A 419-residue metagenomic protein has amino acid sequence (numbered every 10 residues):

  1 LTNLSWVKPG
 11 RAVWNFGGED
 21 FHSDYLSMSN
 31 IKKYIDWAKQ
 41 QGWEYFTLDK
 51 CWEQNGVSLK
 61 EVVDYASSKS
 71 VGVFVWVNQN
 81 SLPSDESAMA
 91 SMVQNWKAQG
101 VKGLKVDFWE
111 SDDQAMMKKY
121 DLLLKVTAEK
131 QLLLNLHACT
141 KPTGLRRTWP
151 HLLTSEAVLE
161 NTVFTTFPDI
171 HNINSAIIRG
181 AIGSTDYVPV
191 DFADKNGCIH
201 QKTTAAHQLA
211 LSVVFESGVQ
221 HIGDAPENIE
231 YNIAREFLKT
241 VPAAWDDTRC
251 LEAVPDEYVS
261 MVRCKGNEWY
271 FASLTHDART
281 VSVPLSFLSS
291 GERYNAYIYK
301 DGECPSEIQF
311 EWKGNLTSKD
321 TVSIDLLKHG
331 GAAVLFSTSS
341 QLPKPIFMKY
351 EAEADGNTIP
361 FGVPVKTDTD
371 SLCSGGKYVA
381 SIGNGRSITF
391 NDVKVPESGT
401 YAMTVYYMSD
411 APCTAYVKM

Functional and structural regions predicted by a protein language model:
L1-S68, G330-V334: Conserved structural scaffold segments of CAZyme catalytic domains across common CAZy folds
C51-T204: Aromatic- and carboxylate-enriched substrate-binding clefts and catalytic-loop regions of carbohydrate-active enzymes
A206, A210-T248, A333-L335, Q341-K349: Catalytic cores of secreted or luminal carbohydrate-active enzymes
V254-G291, A332-L335: Carbohydrate-binding surface patches
A278-P305, M403, A415-V417: Beta-strand-rich binding/interaction modules
I298-K319: Solvent-exposed beta-strand/loop surfaces of large extracellular or lumenal domains
K313-P343: C-terminal beta-strand-rich structural cap/linker in extracellular carbohydrate-active enzymes
Q341-M419: Extracytoplasmic
